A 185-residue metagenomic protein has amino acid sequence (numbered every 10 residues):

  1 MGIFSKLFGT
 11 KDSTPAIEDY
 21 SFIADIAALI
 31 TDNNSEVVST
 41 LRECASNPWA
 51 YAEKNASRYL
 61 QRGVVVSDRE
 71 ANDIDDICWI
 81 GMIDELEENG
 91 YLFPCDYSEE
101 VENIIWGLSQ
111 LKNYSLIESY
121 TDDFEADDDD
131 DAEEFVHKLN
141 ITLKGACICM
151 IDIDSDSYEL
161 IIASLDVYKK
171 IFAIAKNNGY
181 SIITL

Functional and structural regions predicted by a protein language model:
G2-L185: Contiguous interface-forming segments/domains that mediate binding rather than catalysis
